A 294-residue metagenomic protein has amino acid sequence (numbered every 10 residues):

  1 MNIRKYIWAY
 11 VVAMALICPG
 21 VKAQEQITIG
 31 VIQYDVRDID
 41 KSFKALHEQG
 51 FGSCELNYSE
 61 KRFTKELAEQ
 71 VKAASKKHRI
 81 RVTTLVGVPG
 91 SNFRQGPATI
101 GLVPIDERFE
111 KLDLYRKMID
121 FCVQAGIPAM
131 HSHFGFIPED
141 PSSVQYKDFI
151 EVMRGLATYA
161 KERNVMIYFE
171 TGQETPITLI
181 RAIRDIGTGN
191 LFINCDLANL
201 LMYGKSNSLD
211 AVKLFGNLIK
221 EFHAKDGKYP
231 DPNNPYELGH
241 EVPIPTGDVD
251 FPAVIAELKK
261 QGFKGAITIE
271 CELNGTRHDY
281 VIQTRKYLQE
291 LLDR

Functional and structural regions predicted by a protein language model:
N2-R4, G20-K117, V123, I127 (+4 more regions): N-terminal pre-domain/capping segments
A9-C18: Bacterial N-terminal signal peptides
L16, D40, G96-F192: Active-site acidic/histidine proton-transfer and metal-coordination neighborhood in alpha/beta enzyme cores
I29-D35, L56-E60, T84-P89, S132-F134 (+4 more regions): A cross-domain feature marking catalytic cores of carbohydrate-active enzymes and several ubiquitous metabolic/repair
I32-D40, N57-A68, I137-P141, G172-I177 (+3 more regions): Acidic-and-aromatic substrate-binding clefts and catalytic sites of carbohydrate-active enzymes
S42-F43, A68-K72, Y115-I119, I150-A157 (+5 more regions): Generic structural signal for well-ordered alpha-helices, preferentially at hydrophobic/aromatic core positions
L46, C54, S75, C122 (+6 more regions): Conserved, mostly hydrophobic/aromatic
S53-C54, L85, M153-D248: Acidic/histidine-rich catalytic cores of soluble enzymes
